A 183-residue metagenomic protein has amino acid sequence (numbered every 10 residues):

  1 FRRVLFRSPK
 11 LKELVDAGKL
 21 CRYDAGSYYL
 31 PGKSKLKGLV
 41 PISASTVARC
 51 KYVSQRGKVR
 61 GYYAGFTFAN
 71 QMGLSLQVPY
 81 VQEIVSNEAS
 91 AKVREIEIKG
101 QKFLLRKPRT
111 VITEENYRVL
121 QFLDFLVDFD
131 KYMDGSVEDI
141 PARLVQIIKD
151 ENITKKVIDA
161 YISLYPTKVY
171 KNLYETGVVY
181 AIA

Functional and structural regions predicted by a protein language model:
V4-L5: Short, small-residue-biased leader/transition segments that mark boundaries at the very start of proteins
S8-K12: Short, hydrophobic-biased segments on the C-terminal half of alpha helices that form "recognition helices"
V15-A25: A short, conserved structural fragment
G26-G32: Minor-groove-contacting beta-hairpin "wing" of winged helix-turn-helix DNA-binding domains
K35-R60: Short, amphipathic alpha-helical interaction segments positioned at domain boundaries
V59-R118, Q146-I162: Exposed, interaction-prone assembly regions rather than primary DNA-binding/catalytic cores
K107-A183: Hydrophobic alpha-helical interaction segments
